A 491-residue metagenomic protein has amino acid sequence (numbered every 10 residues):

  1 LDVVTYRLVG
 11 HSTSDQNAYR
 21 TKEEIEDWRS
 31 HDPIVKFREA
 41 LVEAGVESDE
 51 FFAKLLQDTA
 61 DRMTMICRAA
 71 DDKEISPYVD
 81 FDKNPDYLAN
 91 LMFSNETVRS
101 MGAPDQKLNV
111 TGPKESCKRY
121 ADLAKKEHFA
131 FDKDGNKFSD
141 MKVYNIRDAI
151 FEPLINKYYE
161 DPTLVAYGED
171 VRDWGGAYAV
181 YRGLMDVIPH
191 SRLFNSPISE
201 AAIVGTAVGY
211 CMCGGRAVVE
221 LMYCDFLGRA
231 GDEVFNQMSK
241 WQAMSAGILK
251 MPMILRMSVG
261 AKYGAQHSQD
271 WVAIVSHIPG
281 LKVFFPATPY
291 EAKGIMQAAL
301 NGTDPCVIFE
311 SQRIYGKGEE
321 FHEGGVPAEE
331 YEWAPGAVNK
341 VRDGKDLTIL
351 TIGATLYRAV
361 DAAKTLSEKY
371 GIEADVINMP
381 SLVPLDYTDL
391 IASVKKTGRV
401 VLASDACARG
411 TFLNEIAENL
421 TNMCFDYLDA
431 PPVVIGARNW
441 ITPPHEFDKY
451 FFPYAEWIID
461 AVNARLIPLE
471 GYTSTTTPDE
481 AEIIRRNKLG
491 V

Functional and structural regions predicted by a protein language model:
D2-V79, G183, V187, K250-M251 (+1 more regions): Thiamine diphosphate
V4, N17, L91, K118 (+1 more regions): Intrinsically disordered, low-complexity segments enriched in small/polar residues
R7-V9, D86-Y87, A202, F226-L227 (+3 more regions): Short secondary-structure capping/turn micro-motifs that flank functional sites
N17, N84, N90, N95 (+14 more regions): Detector for Asparagine
D61, M65-R68, D72-Y120: Terminal amphipathic helices with adjacent charged low-complexity linkers/tails
N95-Y315, T476-V491: Thiamine diphosphate
